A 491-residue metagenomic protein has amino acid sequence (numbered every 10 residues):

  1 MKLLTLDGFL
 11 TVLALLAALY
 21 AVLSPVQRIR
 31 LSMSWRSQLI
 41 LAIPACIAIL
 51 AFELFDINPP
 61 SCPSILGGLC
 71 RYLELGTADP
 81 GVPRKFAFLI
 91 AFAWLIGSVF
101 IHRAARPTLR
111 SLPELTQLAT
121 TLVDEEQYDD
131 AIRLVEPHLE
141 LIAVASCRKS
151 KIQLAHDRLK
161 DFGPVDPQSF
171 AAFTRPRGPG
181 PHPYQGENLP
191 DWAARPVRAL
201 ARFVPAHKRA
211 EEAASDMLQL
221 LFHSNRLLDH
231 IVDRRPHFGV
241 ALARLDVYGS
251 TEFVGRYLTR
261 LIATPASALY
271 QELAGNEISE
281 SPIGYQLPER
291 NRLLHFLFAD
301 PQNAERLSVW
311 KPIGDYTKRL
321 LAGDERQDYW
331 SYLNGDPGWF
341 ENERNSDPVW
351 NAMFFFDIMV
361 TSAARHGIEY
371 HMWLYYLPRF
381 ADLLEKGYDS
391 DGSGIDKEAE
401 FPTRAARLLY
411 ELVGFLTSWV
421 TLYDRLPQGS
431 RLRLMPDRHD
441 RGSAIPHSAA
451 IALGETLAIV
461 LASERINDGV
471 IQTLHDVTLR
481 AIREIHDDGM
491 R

Functional and structural regions predicted by a protein language model:
M1-M33: Membrane-anchoring/interfacial helices and their immediately flanking loops in integral membrane proteins
L3-L6, W35-L39, D79-V82: Juxtamembrane/start-of-transmembrane alpha-helix segments at the extracytoplasmic/lumenal side of membrane anchors
L4-L10, I43, C62-G67: Globular "head" domains of long coiled-coil molecular machines
G8, S37-P59: A short aromatic-anchored loop/beta-hairpin motif
P25-M33, S61-P63, I96-T116: Juxtamembrane/interface segments at transmembrane-helix termini
P59-A78: Membrane-interfacial helical/loop segments at transmembrane boundaries in membrane proteins
L75-P107: Alpha-helical membrane-embedded segments
H102-R491: Short basic (Lys/Arg) and small-residue
